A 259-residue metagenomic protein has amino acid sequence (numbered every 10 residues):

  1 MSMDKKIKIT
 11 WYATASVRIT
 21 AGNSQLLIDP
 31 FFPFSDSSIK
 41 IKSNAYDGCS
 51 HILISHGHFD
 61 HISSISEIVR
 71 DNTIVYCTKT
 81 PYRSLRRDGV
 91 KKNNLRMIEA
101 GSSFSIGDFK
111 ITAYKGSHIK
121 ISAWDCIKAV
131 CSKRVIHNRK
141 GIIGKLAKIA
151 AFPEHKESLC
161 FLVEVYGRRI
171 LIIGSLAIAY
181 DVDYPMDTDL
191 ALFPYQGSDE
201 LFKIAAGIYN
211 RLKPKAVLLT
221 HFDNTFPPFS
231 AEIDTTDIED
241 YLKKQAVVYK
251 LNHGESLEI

Functional and structural regions predicted by a protein language model:
S2-S43, P153-S175, L190: Conserved beta-strand hairpin/beta-sheet module of binuclear metal-dependent hydrolase folds, prominently
V17-I19, A100-D108, V163, L257-I259: Short acidic-hydrophobic surface loop/beta-edge motif
R18-H58, S63-E67, I121-S122, I127-I149 (+1 more regions): Pre-active-site segment of Zn-dependent metallo-hydrolases
L27-P30, C49-G57, Y76-K79, L171-S175 (+3 more regions): Active-site neighborhood of phospho(di)ester-bond hydrolases with catalytic His/Asp-centered motifs
F34-S35, H58-S63, Y82-S84, S102-F104 (+4 more regions): Active-site environment of divalent metal-dependent phosphoester hydrolases
D36-M97, M186-L192, A216: Active-site metal-binding motif and surrounding structural segment of the metallo-beta-lactamase
I74, R87-S103, P185, A206 (+1 more regions): Binuclear metal-ion centers of metallo-dependent hydrolases, dominated by the metallo-beta-lactamase
L146-N210: Active-site-proximal loop/helix segments of hydrolase catalytic cores
